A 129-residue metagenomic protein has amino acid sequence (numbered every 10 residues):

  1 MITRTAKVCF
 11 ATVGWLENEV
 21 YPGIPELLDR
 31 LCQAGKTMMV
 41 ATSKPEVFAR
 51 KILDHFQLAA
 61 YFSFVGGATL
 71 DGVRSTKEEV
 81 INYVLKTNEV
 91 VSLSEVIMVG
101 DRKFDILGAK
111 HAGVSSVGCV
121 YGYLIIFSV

Functional and structural regions predicted by a protein language model:
V8, T12-V40, E46-R50, E78: Short, acidic loop-to-helix structural element flanking the phosphoryl-transfer center in phosphate-processing enzymes
P25-Q33, L85, I106-K110: Surface-exposed amphipathic alpha-helices with a cationic face
E26, V47-F48, G72, F104 (+1 more regions): Short alpha-helical
A59-R74: A short, structured active-site edge motif that brings together acidic residues
K77-I106: Conserved Lys-Pro-Asp/Glu-containing loop-to-beta segment of HAD-superfamily phosphomonoesterases, centered on
M98-V129: Acidic, Mg2+-coordinating phosphoryl-transfer loop and its flanking beta/alpha structural elements, shared across
